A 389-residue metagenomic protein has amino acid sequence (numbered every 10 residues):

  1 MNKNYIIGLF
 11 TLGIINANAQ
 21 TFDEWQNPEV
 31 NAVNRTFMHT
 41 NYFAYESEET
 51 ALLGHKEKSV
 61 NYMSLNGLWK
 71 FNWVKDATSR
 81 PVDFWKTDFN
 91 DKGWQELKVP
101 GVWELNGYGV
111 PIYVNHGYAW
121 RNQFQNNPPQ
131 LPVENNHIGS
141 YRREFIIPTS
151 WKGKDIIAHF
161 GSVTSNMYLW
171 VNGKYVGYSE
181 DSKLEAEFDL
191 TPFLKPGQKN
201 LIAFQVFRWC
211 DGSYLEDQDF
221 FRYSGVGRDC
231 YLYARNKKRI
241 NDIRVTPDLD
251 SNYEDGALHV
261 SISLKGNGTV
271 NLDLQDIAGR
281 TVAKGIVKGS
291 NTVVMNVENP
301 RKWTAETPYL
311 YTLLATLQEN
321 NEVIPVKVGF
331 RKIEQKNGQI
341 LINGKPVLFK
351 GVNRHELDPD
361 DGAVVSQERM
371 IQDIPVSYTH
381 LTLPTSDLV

Functional and structural regions predicted by a protein language model:
M1-T21: Bacterial Sec-dependent N-terminal signal peptides
Q20-A119, L201-W209: Accessory carbohydrate-binding/adhesion or oligomerization-edge regions at the termini of glycan-active proteins
E24, H55-K56, K70-V74, N106 (+5 more regions): Accessory beta-strand-rich segments of carbohydrate-active enzymes
E104-I147, G153-H159, T164-W170, D242-R244 (+2 more regions): Active-site-adjacent substrate/metal-binding segments within catalytic domains of carbohydrate-active enzymes
F188-F193, V294-E306: Signal that preferentially marks extracellular ectodomain short beta-strand elements of beta-sandwich modules
L201-F204, Y309-Q318: Short, aromatic- and glycine-rich surface loops/edge beta-strands on solvent-exposed regions
K237-G266: Surface beta-strand/loop "capping" patches
G256-G285: Beta-strand-rich binding/interaction modules
